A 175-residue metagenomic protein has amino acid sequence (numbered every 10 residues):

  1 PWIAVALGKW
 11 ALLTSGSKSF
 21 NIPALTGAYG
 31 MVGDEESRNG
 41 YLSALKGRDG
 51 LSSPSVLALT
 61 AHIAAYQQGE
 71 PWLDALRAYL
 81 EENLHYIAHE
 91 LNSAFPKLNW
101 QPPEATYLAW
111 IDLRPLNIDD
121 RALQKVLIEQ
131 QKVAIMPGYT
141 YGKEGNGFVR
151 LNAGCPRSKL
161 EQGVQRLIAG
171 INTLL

Functional and structural regions predicted by a protein language model:
I3-E81: Conserved core segment of the aminotransferase class I/II
W10, L98, V133: Short, conserved active-site loop motifs that form the nucleotide-linked donor/cofactor pocket
F20, Q101-E104, Y141-G145: A short beta-turn/loop motif at secondary-structure boundaries
L25-T26, A105-Y107, G147-V149: Short amphipathic alpha-helical segments
M31, W110-D112, N152-G154: Short hydrophobic/aromatic beta-strand micro-patches that form the beta-sheet surface supporting nucleotide- or nucleic
D34, P115-N117, P156-S158: Helix N-cap motif at beta-to-alpha junctions
L59, I63, A78-A88, W100-L113: Conserved glycine-rich beta-strand-loop-beta hairpin in the small C-terminal domain of fold type I
V126-I135, Y141-L175: PLP-dependent enzyme catalytic core of the Aspartate aminotransferase-like
